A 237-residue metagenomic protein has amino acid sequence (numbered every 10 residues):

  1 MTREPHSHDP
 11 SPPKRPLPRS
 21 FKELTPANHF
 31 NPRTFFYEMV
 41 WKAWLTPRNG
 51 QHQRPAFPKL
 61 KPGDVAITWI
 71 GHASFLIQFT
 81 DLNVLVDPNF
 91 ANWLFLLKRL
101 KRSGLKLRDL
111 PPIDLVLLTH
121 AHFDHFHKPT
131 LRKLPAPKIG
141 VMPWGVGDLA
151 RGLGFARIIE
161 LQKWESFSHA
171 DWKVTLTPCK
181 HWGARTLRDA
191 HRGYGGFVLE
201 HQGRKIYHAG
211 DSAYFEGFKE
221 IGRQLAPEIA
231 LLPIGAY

Functional and structural regions predicted by a protein language model:
M1-L94, K98-D109, L199-H208, E228-G235: Metallo-beta-lactamase
L24-A27, L96-M142, R157, Q224-L231 (+1 more regions): Active-site metal-binding motif and surrounding structural segment of the metallo-beta-lactamase
K42-P62, M142-R204: Metallo-beta-lactamase
R54-P55, H72, K101-K106, F126-P129 (+2 more regions): A generic local structural motif
I77, D87, H120, H127 (+3 more regions): Divalent metal-coordination and catalytic microenvironments
W93, H122-F126, G147-L149, E165-S168 (+3 more regions): Active-site environment of divalent metal-dependent phosphoester hydrolases
G104-P111, F167-D171, R188, K219-Q224: Short amphipathic alpha-helix with an adjacent loop that forms part of the alpha/beta core around
P129, H181-Y237: Active-site-proximal loop/helix segments of hydrolase catalytic cores
